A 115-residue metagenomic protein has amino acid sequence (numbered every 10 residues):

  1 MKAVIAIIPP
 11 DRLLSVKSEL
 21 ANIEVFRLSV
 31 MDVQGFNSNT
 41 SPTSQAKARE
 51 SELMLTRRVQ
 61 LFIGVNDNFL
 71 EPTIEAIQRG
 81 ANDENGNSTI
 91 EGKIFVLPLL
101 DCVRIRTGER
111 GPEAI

Functional and structural regions predicted by a protein language model:
M1-I115: Positively charged, small/polar-rich N-terminal and surface patches that mediate targeting and assembly and bind
